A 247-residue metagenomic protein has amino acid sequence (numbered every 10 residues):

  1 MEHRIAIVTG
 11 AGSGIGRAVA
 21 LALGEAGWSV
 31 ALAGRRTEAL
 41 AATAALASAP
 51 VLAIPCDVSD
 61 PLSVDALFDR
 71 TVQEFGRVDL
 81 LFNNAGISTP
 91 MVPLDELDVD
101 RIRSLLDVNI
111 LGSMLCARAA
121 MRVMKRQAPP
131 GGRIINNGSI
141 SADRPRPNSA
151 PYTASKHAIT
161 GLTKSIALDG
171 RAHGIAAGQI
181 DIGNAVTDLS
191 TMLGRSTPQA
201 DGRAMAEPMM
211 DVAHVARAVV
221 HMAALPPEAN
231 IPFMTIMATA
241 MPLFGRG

Functional and structural regions predicted by a protein language model:
G12-G14: Conserved glycine-rich cofactor-binding loop
A26-A42: Conserved glycine-rich Rossmann-like NAD(P)H-binding loop of the short-chain dehydrogenase/reductase
P55-L67, V99: The beta1-alpha1 cofactor-binding region of Rossmann-like NAD(H)/NADP(H)-dependent oxidoreductases
V92-L94, R101-S104: Substrate-binding pocket helix/loop in short-chain dehydrogenase/reductase
A117, S155: Active-site helix of classical SDR
S139: Residue(s) in the substrate-gating loop at a strand-loop-helix junction that position the organic substrate next
Q179-I180, P198-G245: C-terminal helical subdomain
